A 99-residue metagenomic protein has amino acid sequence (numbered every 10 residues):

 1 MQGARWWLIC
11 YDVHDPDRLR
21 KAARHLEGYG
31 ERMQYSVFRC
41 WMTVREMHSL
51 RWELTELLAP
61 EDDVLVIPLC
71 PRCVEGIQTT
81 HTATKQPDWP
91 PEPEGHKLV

Functional and structural regions predicted by a protein language model:
M1-L8, H14-V99: Basic nucleic-acid-binding interfaces
